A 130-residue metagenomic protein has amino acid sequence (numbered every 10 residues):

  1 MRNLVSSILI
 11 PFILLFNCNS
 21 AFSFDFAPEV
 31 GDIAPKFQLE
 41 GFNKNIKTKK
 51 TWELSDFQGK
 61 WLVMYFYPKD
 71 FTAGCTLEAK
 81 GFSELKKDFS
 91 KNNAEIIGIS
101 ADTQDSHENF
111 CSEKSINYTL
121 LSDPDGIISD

Functional and structural regions predicted by a protein language model:
M1-S7: Positively charged n-region of N-terminal signal peptides that target proteins for export
S7-N17: Bacterial N-terminal signal peptides
C18-G41, S55: N-proximal helix/coil linker or "cap" segments that precede and/or mark the start of modular domains
Q38-W61: A short beta-strand-turn-helix
V63-M64, I96: Hydrophobic beta-strand anchors of alpha/beta hydrolase catalytic cores
Y65-F71, A101: Aromatic-flanked redox-active Cys/Sec active sites in thiol-based oxidoreductases, especially the WC-centered
T76-I116, L121-I128: Structural microenvironment flanking redox-active thiols in thiol-disulfide oxidoreductases
